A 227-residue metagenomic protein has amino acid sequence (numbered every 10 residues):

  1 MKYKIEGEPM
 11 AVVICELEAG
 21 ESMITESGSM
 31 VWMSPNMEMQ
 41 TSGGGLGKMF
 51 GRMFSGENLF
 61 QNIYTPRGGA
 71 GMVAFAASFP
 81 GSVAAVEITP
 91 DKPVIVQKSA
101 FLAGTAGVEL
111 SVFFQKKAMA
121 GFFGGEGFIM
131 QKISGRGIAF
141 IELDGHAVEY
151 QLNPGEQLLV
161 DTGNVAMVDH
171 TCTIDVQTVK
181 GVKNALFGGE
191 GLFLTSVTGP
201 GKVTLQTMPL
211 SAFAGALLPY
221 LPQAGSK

Functional and structural regions predicted by a protein language model:
M1-K227: Composition-driven recognition of glycine/serine/threonine/acidic- and proline-rich low-complexity segments and repeats
